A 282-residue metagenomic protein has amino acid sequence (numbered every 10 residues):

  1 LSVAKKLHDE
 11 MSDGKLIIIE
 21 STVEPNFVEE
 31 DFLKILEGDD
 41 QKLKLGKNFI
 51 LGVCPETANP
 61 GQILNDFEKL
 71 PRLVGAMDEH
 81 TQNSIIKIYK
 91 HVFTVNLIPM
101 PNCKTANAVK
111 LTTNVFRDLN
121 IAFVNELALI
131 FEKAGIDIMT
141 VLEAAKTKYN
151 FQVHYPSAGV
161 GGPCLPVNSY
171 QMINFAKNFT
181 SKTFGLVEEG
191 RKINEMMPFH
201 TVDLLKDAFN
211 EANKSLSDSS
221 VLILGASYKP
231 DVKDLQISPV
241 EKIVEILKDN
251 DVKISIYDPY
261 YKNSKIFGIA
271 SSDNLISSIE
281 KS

Functional and structural regions predicted by a protein language model:
L1-S282: Structural/interface elements that position substrates and couple domains in central-metabolism enzymes
